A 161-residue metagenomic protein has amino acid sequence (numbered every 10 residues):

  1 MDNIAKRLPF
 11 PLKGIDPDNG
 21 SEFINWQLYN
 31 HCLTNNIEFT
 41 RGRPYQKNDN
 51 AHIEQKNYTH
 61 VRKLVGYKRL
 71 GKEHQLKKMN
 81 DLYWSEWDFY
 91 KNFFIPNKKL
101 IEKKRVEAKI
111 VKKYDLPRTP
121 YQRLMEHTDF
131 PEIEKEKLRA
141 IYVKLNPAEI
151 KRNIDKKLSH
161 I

Functional and structural regions predicted by a protein language model:
M1-K13: Short, basic/hydrophobic alpha-helical segments
D2, Y29, Q122: Short glycine-/small-residue-rich flexible loop motifs, especially phosphate/cofactor-binding loops
I4-R7, H31, Y90, H160: Generic, well-ordered alpha-helical scaffold segments in large soluble proteins
L12-P17, T40-G42, K99-E102: Acidic/polar loop patches that form or flank catalytic/metal-binding clefts of enzymes that bind anionic ligands
K13, Y45, L124-E126: Residue-level marker of motif borders
P17-N19, F23-C32, F39-V65, K78-N80 (+2 more regions): RNase H-like two-metal-ion nuclease catalytic core shared by retroviral integrases and related mobile-element nucleases
K63-I161: C-terminal domain-tail junction helix/linker
